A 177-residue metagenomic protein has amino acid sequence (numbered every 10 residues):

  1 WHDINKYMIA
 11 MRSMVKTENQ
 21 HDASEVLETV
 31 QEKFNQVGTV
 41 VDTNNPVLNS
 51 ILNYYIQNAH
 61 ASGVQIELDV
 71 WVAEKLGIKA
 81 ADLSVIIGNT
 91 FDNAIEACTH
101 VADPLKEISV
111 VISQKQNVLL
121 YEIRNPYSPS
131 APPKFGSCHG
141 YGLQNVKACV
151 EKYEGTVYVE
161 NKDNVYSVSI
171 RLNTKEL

Functional and structural regions predicted by a protein language model:
E25-E32, N44-S62: Short beta-to-alpha transition helix within the HATPase_c
V40, I66-I87, S137: Conserved short strand/loop->alpha-helix "switch" segment adjacent to the catalytic nucleotide/phosphoryl-transfer site
I95-D103: A short, flexible helix-to-loop-to-beta junction within the catalytic ATP-binding CA
E96, Q116-K147: Glycine-rich/acidic phosphate-handling loop/turn and adjacent ATP-lid/helix of nucleotide-binding kinase/ATPase domains
L105-N117: Short beta-strand/loop element within the Bergerat-fold HATPase_c
V118, P129, K162-S169: Glycine-rich nucleotide-binding loop
V150-E151: Detector for a conserved hydrophobic position within an alpha-helical segment of the HATPase_c
E154-N164: Glycine-rich ATP-binding loops of the HATPase_c
